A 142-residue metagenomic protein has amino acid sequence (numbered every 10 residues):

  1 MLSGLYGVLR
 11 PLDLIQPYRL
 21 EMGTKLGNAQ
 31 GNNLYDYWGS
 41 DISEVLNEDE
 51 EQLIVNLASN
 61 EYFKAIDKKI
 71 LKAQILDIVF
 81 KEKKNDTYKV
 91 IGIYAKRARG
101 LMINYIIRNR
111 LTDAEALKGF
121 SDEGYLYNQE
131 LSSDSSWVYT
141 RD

Functional and structural regions predicted by a protein language model:
M1-S133, V138-D142: Internal, well-folded beta-alpha domain core
